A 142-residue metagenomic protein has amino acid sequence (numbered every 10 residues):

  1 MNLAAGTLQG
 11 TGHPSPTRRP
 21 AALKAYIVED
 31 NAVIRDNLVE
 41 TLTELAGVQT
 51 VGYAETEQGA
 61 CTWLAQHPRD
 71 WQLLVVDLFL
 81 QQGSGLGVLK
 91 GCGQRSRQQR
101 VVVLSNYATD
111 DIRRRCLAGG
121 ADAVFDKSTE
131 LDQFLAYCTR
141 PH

Functional and structural regions predicted by a protein language model:
M1-Y26, A32, D132-H142: Non-catalytic signal-transmission and effector/linker regions of two-component phosphorelay proteins
A32-G52: Two-component/phosphorelay signaling modules centered on CheY-like receiver
Y53-L73: Acidic, metal-coordinating helix/loop segments flanking the phosphotransfer/catalytic sites of two-component signaling
T56, S84-G87: Acidic catalytic/metal-coordinating carboxylates
D77-F79: Active-site residues of response regulator receiver
L86-R97: Short amphipathic alpha-helix used as the core "switch/output" element in two-component signaling
G87, A108-F125, T129: Alpha4 helix (beta4-alpha4-beta5 surface) of REC/receiver domains from two-component response regulators
